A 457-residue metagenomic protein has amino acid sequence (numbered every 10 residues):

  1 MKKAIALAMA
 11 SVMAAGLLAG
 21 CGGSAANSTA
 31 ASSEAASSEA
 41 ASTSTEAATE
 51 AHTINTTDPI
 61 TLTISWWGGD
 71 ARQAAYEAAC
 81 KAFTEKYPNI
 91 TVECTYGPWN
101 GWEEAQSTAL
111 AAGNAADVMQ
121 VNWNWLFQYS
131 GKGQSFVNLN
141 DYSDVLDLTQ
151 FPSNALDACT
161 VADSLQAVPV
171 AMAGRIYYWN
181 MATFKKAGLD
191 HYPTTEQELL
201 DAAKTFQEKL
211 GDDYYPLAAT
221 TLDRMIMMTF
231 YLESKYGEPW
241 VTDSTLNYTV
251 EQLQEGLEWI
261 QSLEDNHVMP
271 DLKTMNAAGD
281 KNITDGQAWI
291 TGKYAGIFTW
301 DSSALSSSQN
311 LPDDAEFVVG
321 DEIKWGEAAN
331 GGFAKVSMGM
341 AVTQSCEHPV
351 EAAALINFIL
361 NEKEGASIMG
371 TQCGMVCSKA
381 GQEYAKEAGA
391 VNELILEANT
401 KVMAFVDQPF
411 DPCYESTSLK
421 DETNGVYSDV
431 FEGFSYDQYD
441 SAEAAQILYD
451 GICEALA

Functional and structural regions predicted by a protein language model:
M1-L62, E85, E383-Y384, E393 (+2 more regions): Short, low-complexity disordered leader/linker segments with a strong preference for bacterial N-terminal type II
E46-I54, N122-I176, L200, Q252 (+3 more regions): Hinge/lid segment of periplasmic solute-binding proteins
T57-G69, I90-T95, D117-V118, Q166 (+1 more regions): Short, well-ordered beta-strand elements
A82-F151, A182-T194, Q287-G296, N310: Extracytoplasmic "Venus flytrap"/periplasmic binding protein-like
N124-Q134, N154-Y192, A219-T242, D265 (+3 more regions): Periplasmic solute-binding protein
S135-N138, L305, M338-D421: Mature extracytoplasmic/periplasmic domains
A203-K204, T245-A277, E322: Glycine-centered hinge/linker elements that transmit conformational signals in sensory and ligand-binding systems
A334, E397-I452, L456: C-terminal capping/gating helix-and-loop segments adjacent to ligand/active sites or protein-protein/ligand interfaces
